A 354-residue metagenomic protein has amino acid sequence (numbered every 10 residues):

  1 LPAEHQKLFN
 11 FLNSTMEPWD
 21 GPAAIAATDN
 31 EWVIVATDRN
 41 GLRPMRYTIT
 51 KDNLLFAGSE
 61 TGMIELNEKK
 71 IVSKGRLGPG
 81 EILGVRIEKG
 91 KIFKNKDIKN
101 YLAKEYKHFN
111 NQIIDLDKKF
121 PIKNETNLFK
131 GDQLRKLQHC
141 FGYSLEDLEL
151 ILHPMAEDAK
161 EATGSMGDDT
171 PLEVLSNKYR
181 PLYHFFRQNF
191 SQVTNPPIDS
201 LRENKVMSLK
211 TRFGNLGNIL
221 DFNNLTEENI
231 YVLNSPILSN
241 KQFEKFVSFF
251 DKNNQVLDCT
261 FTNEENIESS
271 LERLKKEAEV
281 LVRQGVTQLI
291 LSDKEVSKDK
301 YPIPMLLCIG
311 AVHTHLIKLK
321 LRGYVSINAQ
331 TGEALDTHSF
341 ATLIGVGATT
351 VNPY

Functional and structural regions predicted by a protein language model:
L1-A24, N30-V35, Y47, E65 (+1 more regions): Glycine-rich phosphate/ribose-binding loops and adjacent secondary-structure elements that form binding surfaces
L1-T226: Conserved short alpha-helical segments that host acidic/polar catalytic motifs at enzyme active sites
D158-A162, D169-K320: Non-catalytic terminal/interface segments that mediate subunit docking, oligomerization, and allosteric communication
